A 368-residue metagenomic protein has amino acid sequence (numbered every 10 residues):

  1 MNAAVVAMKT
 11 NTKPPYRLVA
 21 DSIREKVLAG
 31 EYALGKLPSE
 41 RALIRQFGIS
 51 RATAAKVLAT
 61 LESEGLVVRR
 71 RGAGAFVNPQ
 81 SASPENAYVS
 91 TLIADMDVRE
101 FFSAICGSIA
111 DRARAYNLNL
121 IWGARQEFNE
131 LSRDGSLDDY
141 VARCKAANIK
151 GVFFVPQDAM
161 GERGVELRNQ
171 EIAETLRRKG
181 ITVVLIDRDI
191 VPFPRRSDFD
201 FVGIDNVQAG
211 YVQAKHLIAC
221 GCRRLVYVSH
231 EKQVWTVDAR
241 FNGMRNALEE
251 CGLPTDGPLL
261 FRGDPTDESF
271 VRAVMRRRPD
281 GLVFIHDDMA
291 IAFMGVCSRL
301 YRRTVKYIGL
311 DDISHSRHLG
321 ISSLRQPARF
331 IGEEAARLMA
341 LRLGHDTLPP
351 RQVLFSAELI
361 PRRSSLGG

Functional and structural regions predicted by a protein language model:
N2-A7, N11, D21-E25, Y32 (+8 more regions): Alpha-helical recognition/docking segments in bacterial nutrient-uptake and carbohydrate-utilization systems
K26, D198-F199, V271-G368: Flexible loop/turn connectors
K36-R69: N-terminal helix-turn-helix
P38, A73-Q80: Minor-groove-contacting beta-hairpin "wing" of winged helix-turn-helix DNA-binding domains
I190-V191, R196-Y227, T266-V271, Q326-H345: Hydrophobic alpha-helical segments within soluble ligand-binding/sensing domains
Y211-L253, T347, R351-L366: An alpha-beta-alpha
